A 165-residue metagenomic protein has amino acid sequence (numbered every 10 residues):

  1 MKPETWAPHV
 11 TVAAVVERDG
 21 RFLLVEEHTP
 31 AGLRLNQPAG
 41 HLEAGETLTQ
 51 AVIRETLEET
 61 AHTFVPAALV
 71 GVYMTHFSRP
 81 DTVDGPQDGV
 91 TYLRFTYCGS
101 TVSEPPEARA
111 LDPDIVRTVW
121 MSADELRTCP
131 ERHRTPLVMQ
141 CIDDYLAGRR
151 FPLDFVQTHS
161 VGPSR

Functional and structural regions predicted by a protein language model:
M1-L23, H41-E43, C98: Conserved N-terminal beta-strand and adjoining loop/helix that marks the start of the Nudix/MutT-like hydrolase domain
H9, E17, P30, Q37 (+2 more regions): Short connector loops at helix/strand junctions that flank enzyme active sites, especially segments positioning acidic
R21, H28-A31: Short connector loops/turns at beta-strand edges and beta->alpha or beta->beta junctions
L23-E26, R109: Beta-strand scaffold of nucleotide-dependent catalytic cores
E27-H28, V102: Histidine- and/or cysteine-centered catalytic micro-motif in compact active-site loops
G32-L35, L111-R165: Nudix hydrolase/Nudix homology domain
L42-V65, T75-R134: Unchanged
L69-V72: Residue-level recognition of beta-strand microenvironments
